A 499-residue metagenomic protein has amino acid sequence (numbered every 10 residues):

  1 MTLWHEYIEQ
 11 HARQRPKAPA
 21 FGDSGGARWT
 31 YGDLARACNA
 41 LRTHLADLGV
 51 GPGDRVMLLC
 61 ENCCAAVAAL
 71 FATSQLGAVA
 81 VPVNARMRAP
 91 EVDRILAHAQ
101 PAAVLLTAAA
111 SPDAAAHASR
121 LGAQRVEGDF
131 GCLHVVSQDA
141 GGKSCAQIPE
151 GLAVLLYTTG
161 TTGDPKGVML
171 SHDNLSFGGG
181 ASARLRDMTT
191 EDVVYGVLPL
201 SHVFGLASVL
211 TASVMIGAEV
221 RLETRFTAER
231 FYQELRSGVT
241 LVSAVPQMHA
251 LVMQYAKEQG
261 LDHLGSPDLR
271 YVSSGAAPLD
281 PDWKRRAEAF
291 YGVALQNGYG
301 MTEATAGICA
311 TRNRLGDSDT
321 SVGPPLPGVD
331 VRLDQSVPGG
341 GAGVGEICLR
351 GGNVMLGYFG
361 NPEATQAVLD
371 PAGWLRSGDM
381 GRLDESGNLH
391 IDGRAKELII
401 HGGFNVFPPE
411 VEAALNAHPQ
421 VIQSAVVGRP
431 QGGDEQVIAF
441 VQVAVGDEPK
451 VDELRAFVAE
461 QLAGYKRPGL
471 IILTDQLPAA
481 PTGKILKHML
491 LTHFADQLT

Functional and structural regions predicted by a protein language model:
P16-K17, D139-Y157, D164, D187-V193: Conserved pre-ATP/AMP-binding loop-to-beta segment of ANL
A27, T43-P90, N405: Conserved AMP-binding/adenylate-forming
T30-G32, A153-F177: Conserved AMP-binding A3 loop
A85-H117, G178-Y195, T227-T240: Conserved ATP-dependent adenylate/AMP-binding module captured primarily in the ANL superfamily
M87, G351, L356-G357, M380-K466 (+2 more regions): AMP-binding/adenylate-forming catalytic core of the ANL superfamily
S176-V193, L200-L241, A250-L251, Y255-Q259: Conserved AMP-binding/adenylation subdomain of ANL enzymes
V239-A244, M253-D317, D330: Gly/Ser/Thr-rich phosphate-binding loop
P324-G328, V337-V368, F404-V406: Conserved ATP/PPi-binding loop(s) of AMP-dependent carboxylate-activating enzymes
